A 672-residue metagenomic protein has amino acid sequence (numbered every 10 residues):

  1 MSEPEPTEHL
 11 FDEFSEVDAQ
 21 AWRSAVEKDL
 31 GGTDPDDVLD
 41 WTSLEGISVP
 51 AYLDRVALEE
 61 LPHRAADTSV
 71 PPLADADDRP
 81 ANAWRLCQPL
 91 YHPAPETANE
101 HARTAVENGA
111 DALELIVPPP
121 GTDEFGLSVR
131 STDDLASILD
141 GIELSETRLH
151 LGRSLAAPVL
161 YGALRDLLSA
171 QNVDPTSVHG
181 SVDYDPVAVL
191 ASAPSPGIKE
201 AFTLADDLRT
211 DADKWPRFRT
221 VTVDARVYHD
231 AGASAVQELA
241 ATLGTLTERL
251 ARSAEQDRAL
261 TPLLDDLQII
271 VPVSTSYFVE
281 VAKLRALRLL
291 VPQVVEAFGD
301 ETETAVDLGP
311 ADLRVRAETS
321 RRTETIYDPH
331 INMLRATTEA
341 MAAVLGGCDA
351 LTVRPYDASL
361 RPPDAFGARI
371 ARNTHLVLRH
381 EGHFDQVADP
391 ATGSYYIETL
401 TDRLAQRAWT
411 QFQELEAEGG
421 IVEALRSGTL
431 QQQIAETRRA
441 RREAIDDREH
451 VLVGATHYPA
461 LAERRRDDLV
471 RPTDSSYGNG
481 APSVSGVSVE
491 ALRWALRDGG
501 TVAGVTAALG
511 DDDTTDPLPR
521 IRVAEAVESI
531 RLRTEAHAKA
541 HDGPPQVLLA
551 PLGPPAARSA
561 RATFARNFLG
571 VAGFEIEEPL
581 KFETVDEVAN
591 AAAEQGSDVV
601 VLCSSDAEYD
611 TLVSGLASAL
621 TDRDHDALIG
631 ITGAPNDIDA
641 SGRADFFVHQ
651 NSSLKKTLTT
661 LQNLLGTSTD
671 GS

Functional and structural regions predicted by a protein language model:
S2-E5, A21, A25, D29 (+6 more regions): Catalytic-core signal marking the mid-to-C-terminal active-site face
S2-E5, H9, R249, Q268-Y458 (+5 more regions): Active-site capping/gating regions of soluble enzymes
S2-S276, E301, R314-R316, A350 (+12 more regions): Catalytic alpha/beta active-site cores
E13, H92-P93, G126, L151 (+16 more regions): Generic amphipathic alpha-helical segments used as scaffolds and interaction surfaces in large, multi-domain proteins
Q20, E96-N99, V129-D133, S145 (+17 more regions): Conserved structured core elements
A57-L58, G121, Y184, A358 (+4 more regions): Generic secondary-structure boundary signal with a strong preference for alpha-helix termini
L61, E124-F125, R361-P363, I434-A435 (+2 more regions): Short Asp/Glu-rich motifs
